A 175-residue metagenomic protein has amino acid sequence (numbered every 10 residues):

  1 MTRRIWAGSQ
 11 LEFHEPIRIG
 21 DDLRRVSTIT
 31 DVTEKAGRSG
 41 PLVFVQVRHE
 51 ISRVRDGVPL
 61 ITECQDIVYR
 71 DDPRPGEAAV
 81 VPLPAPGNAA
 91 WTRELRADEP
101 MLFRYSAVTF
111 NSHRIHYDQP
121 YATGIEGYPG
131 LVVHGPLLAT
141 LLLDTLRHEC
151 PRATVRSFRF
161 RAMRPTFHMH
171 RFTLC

Functional and structural regions predicted by a protein language model:
M1-R4, S9-Q10, H14, V54-R55 (+3 more regions): Active-site helix/loop of acyl-thioester processing domains in fatty-acid/polyketide metabolism, spanning hotdog-fold
I5, S27, L83-P84, P120 (+2 more regions): A generic structural signal for ordered alpha-helices
W6-A97, A162-M169, T173-C175: HotDog/MaoC-like acyl-thioester-processing domains
I67-V133, R147: Catalytic strand-loop segment that frames the active site of acyl-thioester-processing enzymes
T145-T173: A conserved acidic, glycine/proline-rich C-terminal tail/linker
